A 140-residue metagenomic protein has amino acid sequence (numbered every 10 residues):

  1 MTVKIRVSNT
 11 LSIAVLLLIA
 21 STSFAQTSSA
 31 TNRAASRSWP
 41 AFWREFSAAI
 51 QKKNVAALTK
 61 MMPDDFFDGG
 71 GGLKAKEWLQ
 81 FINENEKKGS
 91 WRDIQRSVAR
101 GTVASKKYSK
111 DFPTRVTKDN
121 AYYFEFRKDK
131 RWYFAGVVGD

Functional and structural regions predicted by a protein language model:
T2-S12: Bacterial N-terminal signal peptides that target proteins for export
S12-L18: Hydrophobic helical h-region of N-terminal Sec-dependent signal peptides in bacterial secretory/periplasmic proteins
A20-T22: N-terminal signal peptide c-region/cleavage motif recognized by signal peptidases
S28-A48, T59-D140: C-terminal-biased regions
Q51-K52: Charged, alpha-helical scaffolding/interaction elements associated with membrane systems
